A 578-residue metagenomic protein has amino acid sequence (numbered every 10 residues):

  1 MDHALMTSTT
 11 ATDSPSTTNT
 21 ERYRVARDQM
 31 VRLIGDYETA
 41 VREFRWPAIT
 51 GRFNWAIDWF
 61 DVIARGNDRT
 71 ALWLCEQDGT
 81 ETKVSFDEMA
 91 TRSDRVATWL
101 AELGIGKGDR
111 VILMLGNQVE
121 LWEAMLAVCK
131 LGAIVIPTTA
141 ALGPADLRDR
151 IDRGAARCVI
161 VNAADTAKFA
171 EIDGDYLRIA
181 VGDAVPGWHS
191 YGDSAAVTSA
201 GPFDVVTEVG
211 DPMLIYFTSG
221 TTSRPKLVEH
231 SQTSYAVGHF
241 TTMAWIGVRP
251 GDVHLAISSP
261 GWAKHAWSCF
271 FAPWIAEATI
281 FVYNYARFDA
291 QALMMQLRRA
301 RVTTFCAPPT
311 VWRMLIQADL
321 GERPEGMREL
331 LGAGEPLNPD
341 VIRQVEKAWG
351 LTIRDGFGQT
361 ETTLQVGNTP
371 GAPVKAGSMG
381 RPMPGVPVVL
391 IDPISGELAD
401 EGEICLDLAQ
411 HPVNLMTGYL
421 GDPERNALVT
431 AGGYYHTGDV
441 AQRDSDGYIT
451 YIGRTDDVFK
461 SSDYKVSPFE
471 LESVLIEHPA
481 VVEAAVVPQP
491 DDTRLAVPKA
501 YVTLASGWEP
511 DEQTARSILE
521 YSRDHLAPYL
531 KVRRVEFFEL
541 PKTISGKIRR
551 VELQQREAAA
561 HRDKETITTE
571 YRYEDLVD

Functional and structural regions predicted by a protein language model:
D68, L72-L126, G143-R148, G192 (+1 more regions): Conserved AMP-binding/adenylate-forming core of the ANL superfamily
D68-T70, P186, A196-F217, S223-R224 (+1 more regions): Conserved pre-ATP/AMP-binding loop-to-beta segment of ANL
D78-G79, A164-V209: ANL superfamily adenylate-forming
T82-D87, M213-V237: Conserved AMP-binding A3 loop
L142-G143, D149, V159-N162, F305 (+7 more regions): AMP-binding/adenylate-forming catalytic core of the ANL superfamily
Y216, I275, V302-C306, I316-K375 (+2 more regions): Gly/Ser/Thr-rich phosphate-binding loop
A236-V253, G261-T303, A318: Conserved AMP-binding/adenylation subdomain of ANL enzymes
G396-L428, V466, A560-H561: Conserved ATP/PPi-binding loop(s) of AMP-dependent carboxylate-activating enzymes
